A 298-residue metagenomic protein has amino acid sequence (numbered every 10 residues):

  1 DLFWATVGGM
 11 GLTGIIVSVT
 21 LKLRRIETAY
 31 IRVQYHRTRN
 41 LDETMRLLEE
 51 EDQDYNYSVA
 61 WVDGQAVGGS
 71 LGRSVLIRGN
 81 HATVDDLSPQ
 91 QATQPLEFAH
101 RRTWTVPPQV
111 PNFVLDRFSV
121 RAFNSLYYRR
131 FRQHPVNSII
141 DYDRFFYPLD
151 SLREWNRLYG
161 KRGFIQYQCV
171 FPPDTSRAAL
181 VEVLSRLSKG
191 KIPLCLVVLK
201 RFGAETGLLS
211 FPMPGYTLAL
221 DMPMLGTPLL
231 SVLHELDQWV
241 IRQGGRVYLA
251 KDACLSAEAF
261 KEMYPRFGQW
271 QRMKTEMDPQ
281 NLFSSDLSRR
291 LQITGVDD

Functional and structural regions predicted by a protein language model:
D1-D298: Noncatalytic alpha-helical scaffold of FAD-dependent oxidoreductases
